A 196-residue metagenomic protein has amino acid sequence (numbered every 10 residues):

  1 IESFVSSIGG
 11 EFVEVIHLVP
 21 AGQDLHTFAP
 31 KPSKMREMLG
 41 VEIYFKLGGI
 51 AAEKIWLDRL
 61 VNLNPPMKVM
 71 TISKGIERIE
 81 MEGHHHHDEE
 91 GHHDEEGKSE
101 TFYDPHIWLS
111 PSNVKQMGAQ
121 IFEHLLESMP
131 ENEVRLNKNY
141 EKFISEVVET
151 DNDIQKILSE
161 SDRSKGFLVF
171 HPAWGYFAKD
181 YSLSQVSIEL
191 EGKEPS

Functional and structural regions predicted by a protein language model:
I1-S196: Extracytoplasmic metal-acquisition and chelation regions
